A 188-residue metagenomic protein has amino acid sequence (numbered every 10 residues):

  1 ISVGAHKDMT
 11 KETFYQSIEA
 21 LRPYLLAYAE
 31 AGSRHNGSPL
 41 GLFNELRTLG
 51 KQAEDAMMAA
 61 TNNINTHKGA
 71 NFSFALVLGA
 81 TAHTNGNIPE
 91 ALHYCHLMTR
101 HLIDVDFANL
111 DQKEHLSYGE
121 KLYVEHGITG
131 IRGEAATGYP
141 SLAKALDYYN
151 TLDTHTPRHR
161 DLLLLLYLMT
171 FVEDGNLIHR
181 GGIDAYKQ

Functional and structural regions predicted by a protein language model:
I1-N36, F43, T81-Q188: Phosphate-rich cofactor/ligand-interacting catalytic cores and adjacent structured alpha/beta frameworks
L26-A80: Long, hydrophobic/aromatic-enriched structural stretches that serve as scaffold segments
